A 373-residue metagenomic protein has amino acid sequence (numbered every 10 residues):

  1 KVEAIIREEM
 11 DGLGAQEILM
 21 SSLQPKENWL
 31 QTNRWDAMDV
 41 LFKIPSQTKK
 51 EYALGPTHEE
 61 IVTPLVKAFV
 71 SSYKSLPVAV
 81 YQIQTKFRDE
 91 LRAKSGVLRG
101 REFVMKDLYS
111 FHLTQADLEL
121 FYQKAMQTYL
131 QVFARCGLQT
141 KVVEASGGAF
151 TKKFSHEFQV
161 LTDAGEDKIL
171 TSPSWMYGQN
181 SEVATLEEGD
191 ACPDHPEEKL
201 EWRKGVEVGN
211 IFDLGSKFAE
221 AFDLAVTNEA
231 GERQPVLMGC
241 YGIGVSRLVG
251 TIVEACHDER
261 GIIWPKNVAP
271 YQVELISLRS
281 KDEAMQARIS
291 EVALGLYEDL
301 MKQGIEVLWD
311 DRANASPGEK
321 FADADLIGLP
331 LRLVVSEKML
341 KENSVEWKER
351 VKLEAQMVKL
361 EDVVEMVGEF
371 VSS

Functional and structural regions predicted by a protein language model:
K1-S373: NTP/phosphate- and nucleic-acid-binding module
